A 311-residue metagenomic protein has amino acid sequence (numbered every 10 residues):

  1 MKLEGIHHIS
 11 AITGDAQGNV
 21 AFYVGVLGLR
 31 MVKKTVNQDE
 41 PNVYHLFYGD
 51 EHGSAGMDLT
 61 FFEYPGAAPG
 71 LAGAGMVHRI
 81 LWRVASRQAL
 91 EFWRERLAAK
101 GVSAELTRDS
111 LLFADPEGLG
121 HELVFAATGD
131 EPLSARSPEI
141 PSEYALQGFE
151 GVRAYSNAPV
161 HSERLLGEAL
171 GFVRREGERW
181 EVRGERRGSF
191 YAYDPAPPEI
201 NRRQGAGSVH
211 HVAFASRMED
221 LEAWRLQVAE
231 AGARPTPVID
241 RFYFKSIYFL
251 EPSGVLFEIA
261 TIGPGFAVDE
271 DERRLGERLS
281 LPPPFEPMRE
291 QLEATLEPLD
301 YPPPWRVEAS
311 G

Functional and structural regions predicted by a protein language model:
M1-L3, S10, Y44: Conserved N-terminal glycine/acidic-rich loop preference
G5-G14, P65-R96, D109-A114, Q147-N157 (+2 more regions): Vicinal oxygen chelate
I12-A55, E95, A99, E105-D115 (+3 more regions): Core segments of cupin and vicinal oxygen chelate
K33-Q38, Y48-W82: Conserved donor-binding loop and adjoining core beta-sheet/short helix segment in diverse acyl/aminoacyl transferases
T35, E91-G148, G177-A192, A231-G311: Vicinal oxygen chelate
F62-A67, A135-P138, Y191-E199: Short amphipathic beta-strand starts and helix->beta connectors
E143-P235, E251: Surface-exposed interaction/gating patches
